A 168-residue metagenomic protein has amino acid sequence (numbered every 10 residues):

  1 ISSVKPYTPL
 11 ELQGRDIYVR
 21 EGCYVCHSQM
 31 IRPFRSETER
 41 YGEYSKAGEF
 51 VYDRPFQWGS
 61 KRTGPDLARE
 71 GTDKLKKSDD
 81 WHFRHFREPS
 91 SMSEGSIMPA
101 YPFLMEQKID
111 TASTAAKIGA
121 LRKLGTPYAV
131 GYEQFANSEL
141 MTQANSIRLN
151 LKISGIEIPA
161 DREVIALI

Functional and structural regions predicted by a protein language model:
I1-V19, P33-F34, T38, T63-P65 (+1 more regions): Electrostatic cytochrome c docking/interface patches
P6-Q29, E43-K46, P159-R162, L167: Sequence/structural segment immediately N-terminal to covalent heme-attachment motifs in c-type and related
C23, S28-I31, T72, F103: An acidic- and aromatic-residue-enriched active-site/binding cleft used to recognize and process polar
E39-V164: Electron-transfer interface patches adjacent to heme c in soluble/periplasmic c-type cytochromes and di-/multiheme
